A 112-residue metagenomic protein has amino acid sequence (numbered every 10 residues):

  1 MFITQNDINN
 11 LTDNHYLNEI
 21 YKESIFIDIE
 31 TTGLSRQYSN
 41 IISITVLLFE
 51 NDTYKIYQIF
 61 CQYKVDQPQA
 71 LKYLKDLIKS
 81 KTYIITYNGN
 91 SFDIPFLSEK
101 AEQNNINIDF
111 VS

Functional and structural regions predicted by a protein language model:
M1-K22: N-terminal accessory regions of nucleic-acid-interacting proteins
F2-I3, I27, I56: Generic structural motif
D13-L17, L34-S35, Y73-K75, N105-N107: Short, flexible, glycine/charge-rich loop motifs used to bind or transfer phosphoryl groups or to couple energy/partner
K22, S39-I41, Y54, K79: Short connector loops at helix/strand junctions that flank enzyme active sites, especially segments positioning acidic
E23-T32: Two-metal-ion RNase H-like nuclease active-site motif
I25-F26, T45-L47, Q58: Short, conserved beta-strand segments within well-ordered enzyme catalytic domains that often line or immediately flank
T31, S35-E50: RNase H-like nuclease fold core
Y54-S112: Conserved DEDDh/DEDDy metal-dependent 3′-5′ exonuclease domain
